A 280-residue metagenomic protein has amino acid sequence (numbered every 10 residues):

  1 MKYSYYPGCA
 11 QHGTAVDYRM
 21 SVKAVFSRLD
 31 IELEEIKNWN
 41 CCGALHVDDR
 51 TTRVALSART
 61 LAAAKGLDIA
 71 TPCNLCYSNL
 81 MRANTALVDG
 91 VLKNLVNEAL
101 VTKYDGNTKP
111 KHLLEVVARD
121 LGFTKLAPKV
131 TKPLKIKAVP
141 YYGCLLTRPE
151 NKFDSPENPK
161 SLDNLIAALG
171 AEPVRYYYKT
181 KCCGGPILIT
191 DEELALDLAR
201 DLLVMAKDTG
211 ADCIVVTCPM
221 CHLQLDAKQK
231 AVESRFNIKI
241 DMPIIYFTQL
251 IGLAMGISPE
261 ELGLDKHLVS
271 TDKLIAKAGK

Functional and structural regions predicted by a protein language model:
M1-K280: Iron-sulfur cluster-binding electron-transfer modules in prokaryotic oxidoreductases
